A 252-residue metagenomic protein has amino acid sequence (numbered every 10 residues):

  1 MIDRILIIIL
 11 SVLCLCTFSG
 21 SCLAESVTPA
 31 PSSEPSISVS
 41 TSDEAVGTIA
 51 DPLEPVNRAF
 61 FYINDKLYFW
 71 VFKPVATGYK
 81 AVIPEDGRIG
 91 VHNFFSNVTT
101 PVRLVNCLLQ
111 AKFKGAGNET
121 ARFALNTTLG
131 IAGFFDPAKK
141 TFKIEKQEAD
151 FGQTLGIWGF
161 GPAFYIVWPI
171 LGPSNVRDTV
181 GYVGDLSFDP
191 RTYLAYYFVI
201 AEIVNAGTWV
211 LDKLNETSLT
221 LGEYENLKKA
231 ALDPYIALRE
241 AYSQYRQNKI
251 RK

Functional and structural regions predicted by a protein language model:
M1-I5: Positively charged n-region of N-terminal signal peptides that target proteins for export
I7-T17: Bacterial N-terminal signal peptides
C14-L15, Y79, A138: Broad structural signal for hydrophobic residues in well-ordered alpha-helices, predominantly aliphatic
C22-F113, I200-K252: N-terminal targeting leaders of membrane proteins
N97-V176: Mid-length scaffold segments of soluble, non-membrane domains
I157, G161-I166, P173-A206: Hydrophobic alpha-helical transmembrane segments and adjacent short intramembrane/lumenal linkers of inner/organellar
